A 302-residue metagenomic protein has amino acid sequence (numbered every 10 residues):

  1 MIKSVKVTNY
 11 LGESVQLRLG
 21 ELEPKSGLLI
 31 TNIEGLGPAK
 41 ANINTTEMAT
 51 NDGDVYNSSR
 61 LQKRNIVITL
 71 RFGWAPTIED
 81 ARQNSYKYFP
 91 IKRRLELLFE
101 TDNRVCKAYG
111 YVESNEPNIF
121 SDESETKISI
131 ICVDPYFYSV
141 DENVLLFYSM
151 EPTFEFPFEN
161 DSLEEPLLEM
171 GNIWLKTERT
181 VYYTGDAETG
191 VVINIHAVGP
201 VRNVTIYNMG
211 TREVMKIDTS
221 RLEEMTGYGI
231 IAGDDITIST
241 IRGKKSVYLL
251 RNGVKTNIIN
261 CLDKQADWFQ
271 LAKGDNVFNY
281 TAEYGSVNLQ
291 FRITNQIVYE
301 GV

Functional and structural regions predicted by a protein language model:
M1-T45: Polar/acidic, low-complexity leader/linker segments enriched in S/T/G and N/D
N51-P76, D122-P135, N276: Oligomerization/assembly interface segments of phage tail-like spikes and tubes
R60-R64, F89-I91, D102, F120-S124 (+3 more regions): Solvent-exposed loop and beta-edge segments used for protein-protein assembly and interaction
Q62-Y111: Long, hydrophobic/aromatic-enriched structural stretches that serve as scaffold segments
L70-W74, T101, S114, C132-Y136 (+3 more regions): Beta-strand elements of well-folded, non-transmembrane domains
R94-S139: Short beta-strand and beta-hairpin "edge-sheet" elements
Y138-L146: Short, charged, solvent-exposed linker or helix-capping segments at domain edges/interfaces that act as flexible hinges
L145-V302: Intrinsically disordered, low-complexity segments enriched in serine, threonine, and glycine
